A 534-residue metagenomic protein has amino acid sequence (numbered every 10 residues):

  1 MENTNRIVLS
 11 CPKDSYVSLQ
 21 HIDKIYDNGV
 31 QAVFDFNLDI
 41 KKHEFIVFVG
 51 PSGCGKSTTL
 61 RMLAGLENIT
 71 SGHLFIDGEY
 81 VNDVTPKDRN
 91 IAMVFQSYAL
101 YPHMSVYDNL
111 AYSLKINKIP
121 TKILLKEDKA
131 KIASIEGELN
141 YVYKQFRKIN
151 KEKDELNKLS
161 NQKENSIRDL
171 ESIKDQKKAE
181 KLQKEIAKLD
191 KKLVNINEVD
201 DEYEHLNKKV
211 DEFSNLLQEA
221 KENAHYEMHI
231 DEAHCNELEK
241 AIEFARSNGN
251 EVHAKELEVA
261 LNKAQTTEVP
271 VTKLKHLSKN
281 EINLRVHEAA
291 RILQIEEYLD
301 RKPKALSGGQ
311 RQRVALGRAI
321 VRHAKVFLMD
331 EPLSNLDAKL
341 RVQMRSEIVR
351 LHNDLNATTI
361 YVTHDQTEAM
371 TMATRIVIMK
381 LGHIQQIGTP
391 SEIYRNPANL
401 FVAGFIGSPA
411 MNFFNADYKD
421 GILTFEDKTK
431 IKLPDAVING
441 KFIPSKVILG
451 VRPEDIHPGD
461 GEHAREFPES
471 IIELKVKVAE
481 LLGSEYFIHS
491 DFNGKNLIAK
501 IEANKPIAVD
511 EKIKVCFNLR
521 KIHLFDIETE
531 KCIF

Functional and structural regions predicted by a protein language model:
N3-T4, E426-V476, K505-F534: Glycine/charge-rich catalytic "coupling/switch" loops of P-loop NTPases
V49-P51: The feature captures the beta-strand-to-loop junction immediately N-terminal to the Walker
A64: Helix-to-loop junction immediately C-terminal to a conserved catalytic motif
N68-H73, Y107, K122-D128, L381 (+1 more regions): Conserved coupling/switch loops of ABC nucleotide-binding domains, chiefly the family-specific signature
G72-Y80, E127, I196: Conserved ABC transporter NBD signature motif
Y80, K115-K118, L124-R147, A187 (+2 more regions): Conserved ABC ATPase "signature" region
S105-N117, V269-F401: ABC ATPase nucleotide-binding domains
